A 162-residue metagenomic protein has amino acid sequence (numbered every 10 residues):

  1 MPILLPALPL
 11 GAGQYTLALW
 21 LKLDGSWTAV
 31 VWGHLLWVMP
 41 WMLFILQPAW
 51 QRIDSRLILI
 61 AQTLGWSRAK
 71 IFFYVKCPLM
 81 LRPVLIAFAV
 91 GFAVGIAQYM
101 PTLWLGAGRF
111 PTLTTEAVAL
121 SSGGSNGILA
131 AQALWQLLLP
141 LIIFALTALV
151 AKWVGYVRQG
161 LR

Functional and structural regions predicted by a protein language model:
M1, Q14, W32, C77 (+3 more regions): Hydrophobic residues within alpha-helical transmembrane segments of multi-pass solute transporters/permease subunits
L5-V38, A69, G106-R109: Membrane-interfacial helix termini and adjacent extracytoplasmic/periplasmic loops of multi-pass transporters
L10-Q14, M42, F88, A97 (+2 more regions): Hydrophobic/aromatic residues in alpha-helical transmembrane segments
D24-T28, I58, A69, L81 (+2 more regions): Residues that define the loop-to-transmembrane-helix transition and helix capping in multi-pass membrane transporters
L35-L36, M42-Q47, D54, R68-A97 (+1 more regions): Transmembrane alpha-helices
Q47-I58, Q62, W66-V75, A130-R162: C-terminal transmembrane helix and the adjacent membrane-cytosol boundary/short C-terminal tail of inner/organellar
G95-I96, T102-W153: Interhelical loop and adjacent transmembrane-helix boundary motif in polytopic membrane transport permeases
